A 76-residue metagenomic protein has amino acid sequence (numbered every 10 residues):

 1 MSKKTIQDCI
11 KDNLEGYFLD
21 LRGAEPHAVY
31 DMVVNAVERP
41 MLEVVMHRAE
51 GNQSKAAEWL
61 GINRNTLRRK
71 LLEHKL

Functional and structural regions predicted by a protein language model:
M1-T5, D12-N13, L19-L76: Bacterial C-terminal helix-turn-helix
